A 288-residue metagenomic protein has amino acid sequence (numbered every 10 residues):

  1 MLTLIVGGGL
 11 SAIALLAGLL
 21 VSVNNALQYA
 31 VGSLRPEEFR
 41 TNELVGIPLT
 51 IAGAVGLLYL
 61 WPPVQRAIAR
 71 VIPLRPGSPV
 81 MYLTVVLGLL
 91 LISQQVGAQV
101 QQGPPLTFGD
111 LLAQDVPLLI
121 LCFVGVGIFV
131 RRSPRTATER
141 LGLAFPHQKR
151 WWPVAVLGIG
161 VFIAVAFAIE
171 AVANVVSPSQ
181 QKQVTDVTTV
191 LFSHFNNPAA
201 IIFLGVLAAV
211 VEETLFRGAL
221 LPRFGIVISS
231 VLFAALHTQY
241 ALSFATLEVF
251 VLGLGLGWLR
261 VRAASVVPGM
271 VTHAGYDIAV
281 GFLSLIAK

Functional and structural regions predicted by a protein language model:
M1-L4, Y29, S33, L157-K288: Transmembrane helix-loop-helix hairpins at the membrane interface of multi-pass integral membrane proteins
M1-P63: Generic N-terminal amphipathic/basic segments
S11-A17, V85-S93, L252: Hydrophobic alpha-helical membrane segments
A12, L16-L19, V116, I120 (+3 more regions): Hydrophobic alpha-helical transmembrane segments of multipass integral membrane proteins
A12, L16-S22, V100-G109, V161 (+2 more regions): Generic low-polarity alpha-helical segments
L27-R40, V64-P117, G127-L207: Juxtamembrane helix-loop-helix connectors linking adjacent transmembrane helices in multi-pass membrane enzymes
I47-L60, L118-V130, V266: Hydrophobic cores of alpha-helical transmembrane segments in multi-pass inner/ER membrane proteins, independent
